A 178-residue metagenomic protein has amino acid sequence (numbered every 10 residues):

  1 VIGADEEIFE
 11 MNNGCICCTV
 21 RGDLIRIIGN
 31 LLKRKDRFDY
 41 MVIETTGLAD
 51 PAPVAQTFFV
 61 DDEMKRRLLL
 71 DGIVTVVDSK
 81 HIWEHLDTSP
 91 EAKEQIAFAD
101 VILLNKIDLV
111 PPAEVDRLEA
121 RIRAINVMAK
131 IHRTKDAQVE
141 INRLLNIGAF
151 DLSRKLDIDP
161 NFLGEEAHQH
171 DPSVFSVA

Functional and structural regions predicted by a protein language model:
V1-H85, P90: Nucleotide-state-sensitive switch-loop elements of NTP-binding domains
D5, F38, A99, N126-A129: Short, well-ordered alpha-helix to beta-strand connector turns
D23, I27, P53-T57, E91 (+2 more regions): Alpha-helical scaffold elements adjacent to nucleotide-binding pockets in ATP/GTP-utilizing enzyme cores
V54-T57, K80-H81, A99, G148-A149 (+1 more regions): Alpha-helix boundary/capping detector
G72, D100-V101: Well-ordered beta-strand positions
I82, D108-L109: Short histidine/acidic/glycine/proline-rich micro-motifs that form metal- and phosphate-coordinating active-site loops
E94, V101, L109-A178: C-terminal accessory "lid"/substrate-recognition subdomains
N105: Active-site glycine-centered loops adjacent to acidic/histidine catalytic or metal-binding residues that shape
